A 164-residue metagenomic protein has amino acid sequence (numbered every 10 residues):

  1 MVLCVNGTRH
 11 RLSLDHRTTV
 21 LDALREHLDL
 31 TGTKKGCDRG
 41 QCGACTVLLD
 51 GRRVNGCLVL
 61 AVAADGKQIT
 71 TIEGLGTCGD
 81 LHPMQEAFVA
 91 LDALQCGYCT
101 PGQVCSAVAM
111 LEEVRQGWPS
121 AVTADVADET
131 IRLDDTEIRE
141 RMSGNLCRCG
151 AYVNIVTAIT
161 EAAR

Functional and structural regions predicted by a protein language model:
M1-R164: Signature of N-terminal electron-transfer/Fe-S-associated modules in redox systems
